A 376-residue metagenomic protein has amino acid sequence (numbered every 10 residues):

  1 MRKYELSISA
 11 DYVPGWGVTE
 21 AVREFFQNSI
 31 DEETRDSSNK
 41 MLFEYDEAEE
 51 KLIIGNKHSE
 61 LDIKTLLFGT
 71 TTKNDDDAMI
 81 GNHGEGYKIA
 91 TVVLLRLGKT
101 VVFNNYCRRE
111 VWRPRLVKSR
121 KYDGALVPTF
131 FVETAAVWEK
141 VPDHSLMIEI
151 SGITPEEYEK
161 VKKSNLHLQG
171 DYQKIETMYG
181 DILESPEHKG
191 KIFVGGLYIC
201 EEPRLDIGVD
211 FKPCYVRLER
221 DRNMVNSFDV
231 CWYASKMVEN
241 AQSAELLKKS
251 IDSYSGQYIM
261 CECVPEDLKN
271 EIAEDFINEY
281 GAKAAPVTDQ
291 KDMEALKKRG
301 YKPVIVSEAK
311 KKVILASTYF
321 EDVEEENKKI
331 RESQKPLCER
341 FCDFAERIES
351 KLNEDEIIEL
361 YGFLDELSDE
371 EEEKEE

Functional and structural regions predicted by a protein language model:
M1-N39, L97-V102, Y106-E376: N-terminal assembly/transducer modules of large multi-domain enzymes, emphasizing dimerization/partner-binding
K40-E49: Short beta-strand/loop element within the Bergerat-fold HATPase_c
E50-L52, L146: Short beta-strand element(s) in the Bergerat
I53-R113: Flexible ATP-lid and adjacent glycine-rich G1/G2 motifs of the Bergerat
